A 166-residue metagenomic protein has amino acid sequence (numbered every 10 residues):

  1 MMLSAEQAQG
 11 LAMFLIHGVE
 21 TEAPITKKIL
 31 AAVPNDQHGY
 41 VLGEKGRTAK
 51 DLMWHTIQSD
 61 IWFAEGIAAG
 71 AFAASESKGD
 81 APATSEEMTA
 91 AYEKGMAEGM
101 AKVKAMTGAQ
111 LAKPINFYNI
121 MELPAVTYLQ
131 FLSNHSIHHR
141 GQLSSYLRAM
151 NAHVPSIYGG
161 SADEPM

Functional and structural regions predicted by a protein language model:
M2, I16-L30, Q37-K78, N116-M166: Short, contiguous alpha-helical
M2-M13: Short, low-complexity N-terminal intrinsically disordered segments enriched in polar/charged residues
Q9, G43, P82: Exposed loop/turn and edge beta-strand positions of beta-sandwich/beta-sheet ligand-binding modules
L15, V19, S85-Y92, M96 (+1 more regions): Hydrophobic packing residues in well-ordered alpha-helices of helical domains and bundles
K27, A31-P34, M100, K104: Amphipathic, well-packed alpha-helical segments that form the structural scaffold of globular domains
D36, K104-N119: Acidic catalytic patch
E65-M106: Helix-adjacent hinge/juxtasegments
